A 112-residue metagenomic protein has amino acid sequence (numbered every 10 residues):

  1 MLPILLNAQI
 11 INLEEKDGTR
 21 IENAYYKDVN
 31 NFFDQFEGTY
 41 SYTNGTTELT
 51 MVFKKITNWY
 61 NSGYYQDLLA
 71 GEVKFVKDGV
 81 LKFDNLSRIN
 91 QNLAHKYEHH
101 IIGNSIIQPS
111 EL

Functional and structural regions predicted by a protein language model:
M1-E48, T57-L68: Amphipathic/hydrophobic helical signal segments and adjacent flexible N-terminal regions that mediate secretion
K27, L49-L112: Central antiparallel beta-sheet cores of small beta-barrel/beta-sandwich binding domains
